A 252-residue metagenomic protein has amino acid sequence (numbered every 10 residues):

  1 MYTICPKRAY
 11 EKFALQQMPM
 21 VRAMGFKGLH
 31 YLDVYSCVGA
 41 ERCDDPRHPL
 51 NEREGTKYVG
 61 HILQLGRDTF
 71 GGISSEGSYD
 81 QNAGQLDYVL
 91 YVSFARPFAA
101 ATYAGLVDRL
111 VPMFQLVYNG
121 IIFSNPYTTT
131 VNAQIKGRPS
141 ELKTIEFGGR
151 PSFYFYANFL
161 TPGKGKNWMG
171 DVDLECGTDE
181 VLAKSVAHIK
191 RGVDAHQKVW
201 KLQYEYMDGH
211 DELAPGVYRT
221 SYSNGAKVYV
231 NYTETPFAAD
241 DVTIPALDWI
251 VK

Functional and structural regions predicted by a protein language model:
Y2-K252: Active-site-proximal substrate-binding groove within the catalytic cores of carbohydrate-active enzymes
